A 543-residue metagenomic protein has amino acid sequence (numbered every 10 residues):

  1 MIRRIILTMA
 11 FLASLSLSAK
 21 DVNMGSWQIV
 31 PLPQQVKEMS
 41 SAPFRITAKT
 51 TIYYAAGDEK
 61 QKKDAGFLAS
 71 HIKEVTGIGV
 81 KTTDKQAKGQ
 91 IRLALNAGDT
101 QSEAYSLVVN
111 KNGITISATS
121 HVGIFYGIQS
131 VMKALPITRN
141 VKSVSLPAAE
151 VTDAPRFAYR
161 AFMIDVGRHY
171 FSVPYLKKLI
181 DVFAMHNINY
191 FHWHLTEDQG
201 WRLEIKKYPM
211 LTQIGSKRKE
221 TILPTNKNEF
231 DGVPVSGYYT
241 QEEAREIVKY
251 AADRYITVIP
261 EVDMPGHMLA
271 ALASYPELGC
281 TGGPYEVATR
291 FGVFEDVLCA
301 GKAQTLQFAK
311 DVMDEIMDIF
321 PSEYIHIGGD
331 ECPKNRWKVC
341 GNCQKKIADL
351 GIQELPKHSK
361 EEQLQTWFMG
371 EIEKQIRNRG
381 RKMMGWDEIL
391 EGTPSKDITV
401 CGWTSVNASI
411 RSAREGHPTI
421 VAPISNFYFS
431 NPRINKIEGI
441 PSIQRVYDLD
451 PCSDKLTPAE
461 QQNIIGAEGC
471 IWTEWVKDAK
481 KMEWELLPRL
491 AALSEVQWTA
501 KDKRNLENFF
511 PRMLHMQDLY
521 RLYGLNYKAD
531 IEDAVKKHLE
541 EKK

Functional and structural regions predicted by a protein language model:
M1-G25: Bacterial Sec-dependent N-terminal signal peptides
K20-F157, K481, Q497-E532, L539: Contiguous, structured surface segment used for ligand recognition
K60-K62, S172, W201-L203, H267-A270 (+3 more regions): Extracytoplasmic/secreted cell-surface and envelope-processing proteins
H71, D99-Y324, C340, E371 (+3 more regions): Feature activates predominantly on carbohydrate-active enzymes
G79, N189-Y190, T257, K382 (+2 more regions): Residue-level detector of anion-binding/catalytic polar loops
G167, T196-G200, D263-H267, D330-K334 (+4 more regions): Active-site beta-loop-alpha junctions enriched in small/polar residues
A271-E277, T281, E286-T399, W403-G416: Active-site neighborhood of glycoside hydrolase catalytic domains
M383-I398, T404-K543: Flexible, acidic glycine-rich loops studded with aromatic residues
